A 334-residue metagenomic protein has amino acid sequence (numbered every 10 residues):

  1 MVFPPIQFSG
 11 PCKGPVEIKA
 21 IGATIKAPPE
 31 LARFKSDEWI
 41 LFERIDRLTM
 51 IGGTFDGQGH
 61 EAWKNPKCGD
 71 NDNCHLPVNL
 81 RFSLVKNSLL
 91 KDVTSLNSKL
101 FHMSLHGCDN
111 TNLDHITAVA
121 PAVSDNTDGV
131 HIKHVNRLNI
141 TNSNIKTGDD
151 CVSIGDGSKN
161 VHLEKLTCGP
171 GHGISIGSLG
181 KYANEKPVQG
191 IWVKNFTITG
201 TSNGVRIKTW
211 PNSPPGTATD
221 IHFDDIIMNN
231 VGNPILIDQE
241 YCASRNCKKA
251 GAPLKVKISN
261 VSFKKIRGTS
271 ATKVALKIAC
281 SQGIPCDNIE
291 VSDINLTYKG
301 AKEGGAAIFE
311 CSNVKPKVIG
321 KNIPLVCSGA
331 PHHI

Functional and structural regions predicted by a protein language model:
M1-I334: Extracellular/periplasmic carbohydrate-active domains that bind, remodel, or depolymerize complex polysaccharides
